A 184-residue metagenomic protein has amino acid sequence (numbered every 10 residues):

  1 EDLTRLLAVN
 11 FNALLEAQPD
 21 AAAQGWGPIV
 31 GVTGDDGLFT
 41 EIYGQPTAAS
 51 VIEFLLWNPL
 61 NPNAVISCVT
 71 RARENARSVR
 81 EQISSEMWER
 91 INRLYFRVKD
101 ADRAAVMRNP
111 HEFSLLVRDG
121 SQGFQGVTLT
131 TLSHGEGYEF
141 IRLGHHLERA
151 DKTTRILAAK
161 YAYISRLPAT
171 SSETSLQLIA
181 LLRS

Functional and structural regions predicted by a protein language model:
D2-S184: Alpha-helical transmembrane segments and their helix-helix packing motifs
